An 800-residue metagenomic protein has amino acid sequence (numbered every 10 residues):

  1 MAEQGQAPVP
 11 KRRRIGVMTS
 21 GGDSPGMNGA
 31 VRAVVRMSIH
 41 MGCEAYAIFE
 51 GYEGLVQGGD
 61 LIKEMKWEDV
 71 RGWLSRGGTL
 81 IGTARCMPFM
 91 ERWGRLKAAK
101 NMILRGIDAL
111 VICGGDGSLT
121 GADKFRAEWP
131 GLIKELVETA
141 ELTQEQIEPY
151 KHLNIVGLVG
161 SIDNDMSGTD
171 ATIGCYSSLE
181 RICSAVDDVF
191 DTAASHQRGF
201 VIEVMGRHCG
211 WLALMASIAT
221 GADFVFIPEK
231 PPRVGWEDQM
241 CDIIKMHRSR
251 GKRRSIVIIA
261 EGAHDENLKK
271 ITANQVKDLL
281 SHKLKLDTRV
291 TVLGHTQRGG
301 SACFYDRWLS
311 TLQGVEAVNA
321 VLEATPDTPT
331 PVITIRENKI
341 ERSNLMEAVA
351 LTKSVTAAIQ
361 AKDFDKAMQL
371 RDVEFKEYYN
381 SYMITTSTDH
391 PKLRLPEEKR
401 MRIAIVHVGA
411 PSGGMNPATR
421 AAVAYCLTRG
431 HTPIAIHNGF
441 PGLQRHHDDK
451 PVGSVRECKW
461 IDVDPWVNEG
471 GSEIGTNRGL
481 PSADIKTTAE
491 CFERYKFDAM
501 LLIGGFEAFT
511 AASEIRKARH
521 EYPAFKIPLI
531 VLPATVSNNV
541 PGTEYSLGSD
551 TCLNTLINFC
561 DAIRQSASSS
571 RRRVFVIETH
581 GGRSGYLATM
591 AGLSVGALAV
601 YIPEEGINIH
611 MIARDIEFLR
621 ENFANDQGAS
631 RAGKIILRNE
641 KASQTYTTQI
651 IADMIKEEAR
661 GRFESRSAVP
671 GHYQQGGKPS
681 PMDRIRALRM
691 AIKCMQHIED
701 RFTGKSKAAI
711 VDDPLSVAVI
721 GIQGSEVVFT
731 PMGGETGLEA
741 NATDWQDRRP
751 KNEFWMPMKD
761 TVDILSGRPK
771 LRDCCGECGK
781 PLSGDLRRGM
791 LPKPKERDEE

Functional and structural regions predicted by a protein language model:
A2-G59, E397-H447: N-terminal phosphate-binding or glycine-rich loops at protein starts, especially the Walker A/P-loop of NTPases
A2-P8, L55-L110, L119, V137-Q146 (+9 more regions): Glycine-rich oxoanion-binding loops at beta->alpha junctions
R14-G22, T79-A84, D108-G114, G157 (+7 more regions): Short glycine-rich or small-residue beta-strand-to-loop segments that form or flank ligand, phosphate, metal/Fe-S
S20-D23, C43, I48-G54, R85-C86 (+19 more regions): Short, ordered loop/turn segments at secondary-structure junctions
S24-V34, L55-V56, M90-L96, D116-D123 (+14 more regions): Short glycine/serine/threonine-rich phosphate/pyrophosphate-binding segments that cradle anionic phosphate groups
A45, A109-G114, T120-K124, E128-N154 (+6 more regions): Accessory alpha-helical/coil subdomains and C-terminal extensions that flank or cap enzyme catalytic cores
T272-E397, A652-E800: C-terminal non-catalytic interaction/assembly regions of soluble proteins
